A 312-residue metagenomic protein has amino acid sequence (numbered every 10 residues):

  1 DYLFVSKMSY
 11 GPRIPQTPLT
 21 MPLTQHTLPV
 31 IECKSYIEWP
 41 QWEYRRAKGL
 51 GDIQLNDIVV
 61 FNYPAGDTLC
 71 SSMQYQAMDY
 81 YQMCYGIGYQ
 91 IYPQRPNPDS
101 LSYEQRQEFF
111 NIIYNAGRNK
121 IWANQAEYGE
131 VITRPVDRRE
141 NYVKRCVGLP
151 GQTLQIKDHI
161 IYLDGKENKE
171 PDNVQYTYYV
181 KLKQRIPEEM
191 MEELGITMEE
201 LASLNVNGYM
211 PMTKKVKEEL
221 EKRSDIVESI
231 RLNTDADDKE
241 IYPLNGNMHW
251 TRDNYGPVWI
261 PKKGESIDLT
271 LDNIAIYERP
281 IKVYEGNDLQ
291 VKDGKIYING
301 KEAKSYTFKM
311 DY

Functional and structural regions predicted by a protein language model:
D1-Y312: Extended hydrophobic leader/signal-anchor segments used for secretion and membrane insertion
